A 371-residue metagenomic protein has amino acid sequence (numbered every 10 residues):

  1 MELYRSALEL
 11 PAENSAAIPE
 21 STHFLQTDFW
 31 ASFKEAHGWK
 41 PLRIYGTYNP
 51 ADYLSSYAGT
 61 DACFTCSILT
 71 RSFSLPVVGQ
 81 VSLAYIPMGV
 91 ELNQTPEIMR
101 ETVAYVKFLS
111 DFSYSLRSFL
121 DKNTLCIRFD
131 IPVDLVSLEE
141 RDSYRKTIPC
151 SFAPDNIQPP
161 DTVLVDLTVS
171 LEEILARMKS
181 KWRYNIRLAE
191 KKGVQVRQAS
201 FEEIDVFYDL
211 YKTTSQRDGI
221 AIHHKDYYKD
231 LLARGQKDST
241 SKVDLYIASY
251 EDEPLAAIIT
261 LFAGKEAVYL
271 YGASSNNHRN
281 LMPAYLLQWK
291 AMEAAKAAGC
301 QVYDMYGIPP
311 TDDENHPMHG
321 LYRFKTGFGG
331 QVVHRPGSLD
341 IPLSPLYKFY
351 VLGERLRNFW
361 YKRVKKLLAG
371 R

Functional and structural regions predicted by a protein language model:
E2-L10, K146-E172, Q301-R371: Active-site/acyl-donor-binding loops of N-acyltransferases
E2-V78, I131-V136, K146-N280: A conserved beta-strand-loop-helix scaffold within acyl/acetyltransferase catalytic domains
W39-P41, D121-T124, S241, A297-C300: Short, high-confidence coil segments that cap the C-terminus of an alpha-helix and link into the following beta-strand
A84-I86, I127, D161, A267 (+1 more regions): Hydrophobic faces of well-ordered beta-strands that scaffold small-molecule active sites in alpha/beta enzyme cores
P87-T102, T168-V169, G272-L281, P309: A short, internal acetyl-CoA/4′-phosphopantetheine-binding micro-motif in the GNAT/acyltransferase core
T95-V106, L135-E140, P310-P317: Short, flexible/disordered intra-domain loops and linkers
V103-P159: Non-catalytic accessory segments adjacent to catalytic cores
K107, D111-Y114, L231-L346: Aromatic (often tryptophan-rich) hydrophobic motifs at membrane interfaces
